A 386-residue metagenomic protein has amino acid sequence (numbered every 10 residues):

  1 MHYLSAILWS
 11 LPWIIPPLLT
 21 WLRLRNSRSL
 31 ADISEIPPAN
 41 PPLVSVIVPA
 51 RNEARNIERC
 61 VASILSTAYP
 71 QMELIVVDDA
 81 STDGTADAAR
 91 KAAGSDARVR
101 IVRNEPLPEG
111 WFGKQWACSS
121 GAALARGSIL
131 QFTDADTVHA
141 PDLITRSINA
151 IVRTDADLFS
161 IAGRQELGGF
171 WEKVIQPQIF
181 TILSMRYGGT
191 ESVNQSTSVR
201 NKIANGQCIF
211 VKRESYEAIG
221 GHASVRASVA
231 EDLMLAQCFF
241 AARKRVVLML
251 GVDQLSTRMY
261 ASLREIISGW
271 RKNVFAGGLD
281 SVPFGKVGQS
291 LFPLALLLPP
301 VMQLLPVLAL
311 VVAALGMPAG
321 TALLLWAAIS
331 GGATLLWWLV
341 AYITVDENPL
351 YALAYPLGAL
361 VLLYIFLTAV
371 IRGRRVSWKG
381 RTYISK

Functional and structural regions predicted by a protein language model:
M1-P38, P177: N-terminal membrane-anchoring/stem segments of glycan-assembly enzymes
W13-I15, N26, V102-A123, R146 (+4 more regions): Long helical/loop segments within the catalytic core of UDP-sugar-dependent glycosyltransferases, especially the large
T20-M72, V77, S81-T82, A86-S95 (+2 more regions): N-terminal signal-anchor transmembrane helix
G84, T133-A150: Acidic donor-binding/catalytic loop of UDP-sugar-dependent glycosyltransferases, especially processive GT2
A86, R90, K114-A123, A236-Q237: Short, conserved alpha-helix that lines the donor NDP-sugar binding/gating region of sugar-transfer enzymes
L124-I129: Short acidic donor-binding loop at the edge of a beta-strand
I151, L158-S184, E217, H222-G288 (+1 more regions): Catalytic donor/gating beta->alpha subdomain of glycosyltransferases that bind UDP-sugars
F292-R374: Membrane-embedded multi-pass helical conduit in multi-pass membrane proteins, especially envelope-biosynthetic
